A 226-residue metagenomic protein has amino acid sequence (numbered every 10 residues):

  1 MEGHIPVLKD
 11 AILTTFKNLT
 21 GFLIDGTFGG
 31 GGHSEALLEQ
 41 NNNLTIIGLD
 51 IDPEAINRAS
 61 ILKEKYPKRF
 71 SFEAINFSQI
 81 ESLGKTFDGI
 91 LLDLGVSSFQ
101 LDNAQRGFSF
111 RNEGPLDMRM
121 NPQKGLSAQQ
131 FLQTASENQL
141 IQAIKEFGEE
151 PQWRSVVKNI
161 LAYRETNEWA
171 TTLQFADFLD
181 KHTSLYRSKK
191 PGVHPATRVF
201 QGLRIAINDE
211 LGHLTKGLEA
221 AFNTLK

Functional and structural regions predicted by a protein language model:
M1-K226: S-adenosyl-L-methionine-dependent methyltransferase catalytic core, i.e., the SAM/SAH-binding region
